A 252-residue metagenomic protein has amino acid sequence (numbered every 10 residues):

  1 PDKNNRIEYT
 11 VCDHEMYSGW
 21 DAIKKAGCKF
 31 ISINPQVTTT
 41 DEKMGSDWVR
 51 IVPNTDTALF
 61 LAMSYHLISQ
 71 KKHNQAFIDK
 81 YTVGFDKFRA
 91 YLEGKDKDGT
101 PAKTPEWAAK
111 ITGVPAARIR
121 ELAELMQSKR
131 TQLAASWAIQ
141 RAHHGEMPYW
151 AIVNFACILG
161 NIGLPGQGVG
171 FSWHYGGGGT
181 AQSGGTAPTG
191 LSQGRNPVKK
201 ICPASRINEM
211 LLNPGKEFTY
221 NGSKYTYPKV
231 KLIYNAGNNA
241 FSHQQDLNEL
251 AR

Functional and structural regions predicted by a protein language model:
P1-I33, T57-L61, K110, A156-R252: Extended redox/cofactor-interaction regions of prokaryotic respiratory oxidoreductases
Y9-T10, V49-N54, I78, D98 (+7 more regions): Hydrophobic alpha-helical scaffolding
Y17, A22-I31, Q36-S128: Long, well-ordered, tryptophan-enriched scaffold segments
I31-N34, R50, Q132-S136, G168-G170: A structural signal for short, well-ordered beta-strand segments and their strand-loop junctions that often border
S46, T131, K231: Conserved acidic residues
H73-Q75, R118-R120, Q132-A134, N161-F171: Acidic/polar loop patches that form or flank catalytic/metal-binding clefts of enzymes that bind anionic ligands
A123, A135-H144, Y149, S172-T180: Substrate-binding/catalytic subdomain of NAD(P)-dependent oxidoreductase enzymes
M147-C157: Basic, amphipathic alpha-helical segments enriched in Lys/Arg and hydrophobic/aromatic residues
